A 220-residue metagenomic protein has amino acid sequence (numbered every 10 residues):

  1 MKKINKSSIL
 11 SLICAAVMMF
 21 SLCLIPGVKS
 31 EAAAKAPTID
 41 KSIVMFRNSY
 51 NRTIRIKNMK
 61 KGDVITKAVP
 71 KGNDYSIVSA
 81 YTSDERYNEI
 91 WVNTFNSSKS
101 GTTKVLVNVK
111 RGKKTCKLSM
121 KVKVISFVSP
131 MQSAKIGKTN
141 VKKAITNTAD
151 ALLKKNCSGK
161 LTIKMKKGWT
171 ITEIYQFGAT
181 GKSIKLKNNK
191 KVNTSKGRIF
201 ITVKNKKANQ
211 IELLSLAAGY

Functional and structural regions predicted by a protein language model:
K2-I13: Bacterial N-terminal signal peptides that target proteins for export
K6-S8, L24-G27, V105-V107: Non-cleavable N-terminal signal-anchor transmembrane helices
L12-I25: Bacterial N-terminal signal peptides
L22-A36: Sec-dependent signal peptide cleavage junction
A33-V64, P70-D74, Y81-K160, K164-Y220: Beta-rich interaction/scaffold domains
